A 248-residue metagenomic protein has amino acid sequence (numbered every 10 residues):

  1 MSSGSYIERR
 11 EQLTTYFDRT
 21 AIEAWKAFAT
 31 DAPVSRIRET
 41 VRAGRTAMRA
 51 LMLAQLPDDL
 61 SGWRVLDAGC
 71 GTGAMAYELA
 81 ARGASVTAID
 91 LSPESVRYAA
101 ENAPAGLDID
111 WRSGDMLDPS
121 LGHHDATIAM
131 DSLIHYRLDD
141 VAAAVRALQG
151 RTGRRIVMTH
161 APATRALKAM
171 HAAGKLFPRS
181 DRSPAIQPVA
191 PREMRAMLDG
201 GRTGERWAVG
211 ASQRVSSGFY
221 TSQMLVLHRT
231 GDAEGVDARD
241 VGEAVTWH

Functional and structural regions predicted by a protein language model:
S2-P57: Conserved class I S-adenosyl-L-methionine
L66-A68, A74-D115: Class I SAM-dependent methyltransferase SAM/SAH-binding core
D118-G122: Short conserved loop adjoining the S-adenosyl-L-methionine
I128: A conserved beta-strand element that flanks and buttresses the S-adenosyl-L-methionine
Y136-A147: A short, conserved alpha-helix within the catalytic core of class I
G153-A161: Conserved beta-strand signature within the Rossmann-like core of class I S-adenosyl-L-methionine
L167-P184: Short, glycine-/aromatic-enriched active-site segment of Class I SAM-dependent methyltransferases
A185-T203: Short alpha-helix
